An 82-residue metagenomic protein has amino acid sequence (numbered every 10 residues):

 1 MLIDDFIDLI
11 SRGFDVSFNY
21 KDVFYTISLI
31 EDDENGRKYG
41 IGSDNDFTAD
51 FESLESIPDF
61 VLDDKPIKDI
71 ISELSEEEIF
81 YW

Functional and structural regions predicted by a protein language model:
M1-N19: Negatively charged, low-complexity tracts enriched in Asp/Glu with abundant Ser/Thr
I3, S28-D32, I79: Charge-rich, low-complexity amphipathic helices in intrinsically disordered tails/linkers adjacent to domains
S28-N35, L54-F60: A short, sequence-level motif marking secondary-structure junctions
L29-A49: Short, surface-exposed, low-complexity cationic segments
D50-W82: Acidic, low-complexity intrinsically disordered segments
